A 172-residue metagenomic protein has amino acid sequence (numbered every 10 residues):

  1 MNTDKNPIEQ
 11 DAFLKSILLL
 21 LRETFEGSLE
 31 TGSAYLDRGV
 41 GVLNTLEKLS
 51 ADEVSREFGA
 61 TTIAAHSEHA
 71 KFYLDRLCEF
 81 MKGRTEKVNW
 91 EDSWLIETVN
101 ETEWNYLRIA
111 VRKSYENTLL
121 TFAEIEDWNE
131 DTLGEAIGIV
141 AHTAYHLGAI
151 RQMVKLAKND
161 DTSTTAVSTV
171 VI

Functional and structural regions predicted by a protein language model:
N2-L36, L43, A51-S93, W128-I172: Short, contiguous alpha-helical
D37-N44, V111-S114: Amphipathic alpha-helical packing segments from all-alpha helical-bundle domains
L49, T61, V99-T102: Short coil/turn linker and secondary-structure boundary residues
L95-A144: Acidic/histidine-rich alpha-helical segments that form the ligand environment of transition-metal centers
